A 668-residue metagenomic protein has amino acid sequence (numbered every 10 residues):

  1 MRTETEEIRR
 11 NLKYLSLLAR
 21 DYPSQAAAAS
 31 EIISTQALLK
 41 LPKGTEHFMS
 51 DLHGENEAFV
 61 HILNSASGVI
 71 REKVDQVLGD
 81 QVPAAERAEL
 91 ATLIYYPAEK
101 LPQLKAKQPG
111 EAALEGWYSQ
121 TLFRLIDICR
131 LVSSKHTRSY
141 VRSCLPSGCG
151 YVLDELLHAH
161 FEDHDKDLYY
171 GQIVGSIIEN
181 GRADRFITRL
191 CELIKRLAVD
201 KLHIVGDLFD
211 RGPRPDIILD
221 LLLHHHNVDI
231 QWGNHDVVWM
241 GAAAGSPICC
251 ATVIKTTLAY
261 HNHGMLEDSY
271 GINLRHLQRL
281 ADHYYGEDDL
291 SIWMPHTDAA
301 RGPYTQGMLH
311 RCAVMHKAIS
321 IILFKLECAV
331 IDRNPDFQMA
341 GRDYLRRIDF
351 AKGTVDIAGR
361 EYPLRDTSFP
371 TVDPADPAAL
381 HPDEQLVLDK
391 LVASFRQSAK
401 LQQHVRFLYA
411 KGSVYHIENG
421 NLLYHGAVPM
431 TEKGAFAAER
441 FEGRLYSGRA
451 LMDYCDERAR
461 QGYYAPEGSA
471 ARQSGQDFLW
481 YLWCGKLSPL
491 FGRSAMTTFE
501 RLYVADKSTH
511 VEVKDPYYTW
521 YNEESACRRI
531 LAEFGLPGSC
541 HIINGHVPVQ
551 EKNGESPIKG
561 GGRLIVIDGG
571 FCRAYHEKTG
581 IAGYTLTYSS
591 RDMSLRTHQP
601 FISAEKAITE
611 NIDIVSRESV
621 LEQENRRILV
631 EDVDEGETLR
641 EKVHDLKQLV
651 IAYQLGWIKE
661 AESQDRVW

Functional and structural regions predicted by a protein language model:
M1-W668: Feature recognizes metal-dependent phosphohydrolase scaffolds
